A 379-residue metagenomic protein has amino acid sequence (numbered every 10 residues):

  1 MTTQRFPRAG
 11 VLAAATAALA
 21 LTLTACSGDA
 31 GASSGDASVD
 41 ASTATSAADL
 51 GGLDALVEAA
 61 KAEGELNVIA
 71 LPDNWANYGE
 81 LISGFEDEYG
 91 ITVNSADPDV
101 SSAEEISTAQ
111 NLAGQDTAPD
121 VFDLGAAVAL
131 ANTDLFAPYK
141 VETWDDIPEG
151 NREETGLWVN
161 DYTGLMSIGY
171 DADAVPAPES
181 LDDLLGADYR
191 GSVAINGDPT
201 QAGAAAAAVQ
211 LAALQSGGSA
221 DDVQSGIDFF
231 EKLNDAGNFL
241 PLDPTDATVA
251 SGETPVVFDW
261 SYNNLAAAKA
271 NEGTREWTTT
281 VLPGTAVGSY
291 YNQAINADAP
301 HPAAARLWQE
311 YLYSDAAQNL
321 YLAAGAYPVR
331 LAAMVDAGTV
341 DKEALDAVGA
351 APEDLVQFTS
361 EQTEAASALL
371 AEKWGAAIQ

Functional and structural regions predicted by a protein language model:
A20-A25: C-terminal motif of bacterial Sec signal peptides marking the signal peptidase cleavage site
S27-A30: Bacterial signal peptide processing site
S38-L53, E58-E80: Extracytoplasmic "Venus flytrap"
N67-I82, N94-Q110, D116-E253: Extracytoplasmic ligand-binding site segments that recognize negatively charged/polar headgroups
A127-T133, A250, P255-R275: A ligand-binding cleft/hinge motif common to bilobed small-molecule-binding domains
T163-S167, I227-K232, N238, E272-A297: Periplasmic-binding protein-like
V287, Y291, I295-L355: Mature extracytoplasmic/periplasmic domains
P352-Q379: Conserved C-terminal helix/tail region of periplasmic/extracytoplasmic solute-binding proteins
